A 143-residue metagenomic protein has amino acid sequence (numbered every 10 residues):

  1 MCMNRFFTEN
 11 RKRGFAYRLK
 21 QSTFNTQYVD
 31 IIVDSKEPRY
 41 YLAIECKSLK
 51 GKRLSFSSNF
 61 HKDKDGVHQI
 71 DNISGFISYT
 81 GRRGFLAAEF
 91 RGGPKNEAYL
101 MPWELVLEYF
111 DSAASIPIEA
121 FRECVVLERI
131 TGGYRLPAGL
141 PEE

Functional and structural regions predicted by a protein language model:
M1-F24, K36-E37: Acidic-basic catalytic patches of nuclease active cores, encompassing PD-(D/E)XK and other metal-cofactor nuclease
M1-K12, Y99-E143: Helix-rich interaction surfaces within compact, conserved domain-sized segments that mediate assembly or partner
Q21-S22, K36, C46-L49, E89-R91: Histidine- and/or cysteine-centered catalytic micro-motif in compact active-site loops
Q27: Beta-rich catalytic cores
I31-V33, Y40-K52: Conserved catalytic cores of phosphodiester-cleaving nucleases, focusing on short active-site segments
K36-Y40, G93-N96: Short, solvent-exposed loop/turn segments that connect beta-strands within catalytic domains and beta-strand-rich
L49-N72: Mg2+/Mn2+-dependent nuclease catalytic core
S74-V106: Nucleic-acid nuclease catalytic cores
